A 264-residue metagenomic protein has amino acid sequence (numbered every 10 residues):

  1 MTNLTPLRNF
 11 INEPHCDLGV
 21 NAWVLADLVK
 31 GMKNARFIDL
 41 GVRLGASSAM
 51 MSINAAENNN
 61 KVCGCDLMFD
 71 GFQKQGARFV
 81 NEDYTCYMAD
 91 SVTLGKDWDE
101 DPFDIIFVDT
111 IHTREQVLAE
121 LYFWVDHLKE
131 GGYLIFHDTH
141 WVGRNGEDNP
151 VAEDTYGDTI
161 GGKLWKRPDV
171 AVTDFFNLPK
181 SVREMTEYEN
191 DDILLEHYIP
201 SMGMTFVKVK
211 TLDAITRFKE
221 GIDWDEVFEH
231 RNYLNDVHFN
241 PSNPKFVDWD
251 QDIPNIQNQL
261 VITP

Functional and structural regions predicted by a protein language model:
M1-F107, I111-P264: A short alpha-helical cap/connector motif
